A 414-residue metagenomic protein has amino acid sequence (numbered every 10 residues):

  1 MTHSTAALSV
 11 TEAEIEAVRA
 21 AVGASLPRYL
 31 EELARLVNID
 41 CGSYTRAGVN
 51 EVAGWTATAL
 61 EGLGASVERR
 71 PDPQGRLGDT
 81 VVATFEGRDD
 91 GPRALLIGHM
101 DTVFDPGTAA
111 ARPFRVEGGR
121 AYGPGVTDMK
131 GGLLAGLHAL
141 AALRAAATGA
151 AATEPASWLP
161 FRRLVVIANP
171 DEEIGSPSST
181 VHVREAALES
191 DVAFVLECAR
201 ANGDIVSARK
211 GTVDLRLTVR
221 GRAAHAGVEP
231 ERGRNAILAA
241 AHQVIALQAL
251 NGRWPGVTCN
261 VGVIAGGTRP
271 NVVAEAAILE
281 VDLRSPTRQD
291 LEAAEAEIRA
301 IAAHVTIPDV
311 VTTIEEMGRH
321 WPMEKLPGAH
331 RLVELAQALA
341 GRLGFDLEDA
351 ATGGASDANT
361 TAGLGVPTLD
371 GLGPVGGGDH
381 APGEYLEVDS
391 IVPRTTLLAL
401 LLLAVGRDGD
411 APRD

Functional and structural regions predicted by a protein language model:
M1-A17, A21-A24, C41, T58 (+5 more regions): Metal-dependent amide/peptide-bond hydrolase catalytic core, centered on the "pita-bread" metallohydrolase fold
T2-P124, G149, A358: Acidic/His- and Gly-rich active-site-bordering loop/insert found across diverse amide/peptide-bond hydrolases
E68, L95, V165-I167, T313: A structural signal for isolated positions on well-ordered beta-strands in alpha/beta enzyme cores
G75, G87-D90, F114-R115, D128 (+5 more regions): Solvent-exposed alpha-helices and their adjacent loops that cap or buttress functional pockets in soluble metabolic
G91-V165, I174, P382, E387-V388 (+1 more regions): Active-site metal-coordination/substrate-binding segment of hydrolases, especially metallo-dependent peptidases
I97-G98, I167-N169, F194-E197, T218-R220 (+1 more regions): Short beta-strand segments
M129-A208, G252, G406-D414: Acidic/histidine-rich catalytic neighborhood of metal-dependent amide-processing enzymes
